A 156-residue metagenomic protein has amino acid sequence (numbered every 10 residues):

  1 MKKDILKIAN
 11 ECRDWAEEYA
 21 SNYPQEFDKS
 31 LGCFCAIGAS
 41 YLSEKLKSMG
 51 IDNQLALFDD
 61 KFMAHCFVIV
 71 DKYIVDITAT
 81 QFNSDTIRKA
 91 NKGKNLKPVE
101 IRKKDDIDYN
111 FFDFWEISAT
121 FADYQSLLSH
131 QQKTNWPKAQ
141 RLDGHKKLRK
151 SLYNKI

Functional and structural regions predicted by a protein language model:
M1-I156: A structural boundary/capping signal
